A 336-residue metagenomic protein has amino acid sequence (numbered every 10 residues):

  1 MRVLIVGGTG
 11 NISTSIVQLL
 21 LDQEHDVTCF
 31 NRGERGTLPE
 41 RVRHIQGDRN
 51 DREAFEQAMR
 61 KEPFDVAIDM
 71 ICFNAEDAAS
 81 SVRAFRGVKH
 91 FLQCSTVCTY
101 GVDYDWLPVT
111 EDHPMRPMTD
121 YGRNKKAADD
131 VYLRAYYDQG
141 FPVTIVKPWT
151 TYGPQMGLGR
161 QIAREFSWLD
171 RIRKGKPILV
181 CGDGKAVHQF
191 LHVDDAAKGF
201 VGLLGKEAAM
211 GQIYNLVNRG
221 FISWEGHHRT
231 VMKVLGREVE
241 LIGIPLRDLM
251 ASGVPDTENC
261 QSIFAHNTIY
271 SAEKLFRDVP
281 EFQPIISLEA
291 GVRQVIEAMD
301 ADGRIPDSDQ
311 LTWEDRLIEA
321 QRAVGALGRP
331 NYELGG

Functional and structural regions predicted by a protein language model:
V3-Q23: N-terminal Rossmann NAD(P)H-binding glycine-rich loop of SDR-like oxidoreductase domains
I12, A196, F200, L216 (+3 more regions): Non-catalytic, hydrophobic alpha-helical segments
Q46-V66, F73-A79: Conserved Rossmann-fold cofactor-binding substructure of NAD(P)-dependent oxidoreductases
T96-D120, R134-Q139: Active-site "gating" loop of Rossmann-like NAD(P)-dependent oxidoreductase/epimerase domains
D130-G157: Conserved beta-loop-beta element that borders a ligand/cofactor-binding pocket
R160-W168, C181-L204, G211-Q212: Substrate-positioning beta->alpha
G202-C260, H266, A272, R322-G325 (+1 more regions): Mid/C-terminal beta-alpha module of Rossmann-like enzyme folds, strongest in SDR-family dehydrogenases/epimerases
I286-G336: Amphipathic terminal alpha-helices
